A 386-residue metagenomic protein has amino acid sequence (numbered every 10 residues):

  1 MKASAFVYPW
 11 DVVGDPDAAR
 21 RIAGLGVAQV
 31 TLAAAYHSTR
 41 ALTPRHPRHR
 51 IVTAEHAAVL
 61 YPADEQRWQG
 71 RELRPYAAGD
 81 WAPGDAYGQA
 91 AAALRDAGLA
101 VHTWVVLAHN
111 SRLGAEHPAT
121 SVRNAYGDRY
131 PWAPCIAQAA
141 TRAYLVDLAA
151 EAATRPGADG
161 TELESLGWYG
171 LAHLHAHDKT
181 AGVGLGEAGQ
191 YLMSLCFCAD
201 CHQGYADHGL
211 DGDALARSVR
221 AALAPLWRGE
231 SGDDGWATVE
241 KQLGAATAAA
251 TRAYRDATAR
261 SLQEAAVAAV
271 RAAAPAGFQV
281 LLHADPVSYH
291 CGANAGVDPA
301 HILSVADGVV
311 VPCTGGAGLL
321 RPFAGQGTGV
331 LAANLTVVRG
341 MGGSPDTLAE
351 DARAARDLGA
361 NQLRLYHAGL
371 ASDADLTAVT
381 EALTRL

Functional and structural regions predicted by a protein language model:
A3-V7, A28-A33, V101-V105, D159-L163 (+4 more regions): Hydrophobic faces of well-ordered beta-strands that scaffold small-molecule active sites in alpha/beta enzyme cores
S4-F6, H102-R155: Active-site-adjacent "subsite" loops/lids of carbohydrate-active enzymes
S4-V12, E65-G84, D128-A143, A248-T258 (+2 more regions): The substrate-binding groove and active-site-proximal loops of carbohydrate-active enzymes, especially glycoside
W10-G24, A139-A153, H290-S304, L320 (+1 more regions): Short, acidic/polar
P16-T43, E151-G160, A300-P312, A354-N361: Catalytic domains of carbohydrate-active enzymes, especially glycoside hydrolases
Q29-H56, P83-G127, G160-G170: Glycine-rich, aromatic-flanked loop segments that form ligand/cofactor-binding clefts across common enzyme folds
D128-A269, A273, Q279, A284-P286 (+1 more regions): Polysaccharide-binding and catalytic clefts of secreted carbohydrate-active enzymes
A306-D307, V311-L319, L335-L386: Substrate-binding cleft of secreted/luminal carbohydrate-active enzymes
